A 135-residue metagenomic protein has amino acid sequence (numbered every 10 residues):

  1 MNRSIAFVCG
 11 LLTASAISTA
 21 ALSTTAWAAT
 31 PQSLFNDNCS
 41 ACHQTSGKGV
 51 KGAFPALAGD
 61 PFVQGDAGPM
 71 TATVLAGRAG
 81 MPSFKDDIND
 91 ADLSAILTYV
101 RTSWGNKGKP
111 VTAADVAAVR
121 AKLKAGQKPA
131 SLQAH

Functional and structural regions predicted by a protein language model:
M1-A6: Positively charged n-region of N-terminal signal peptides that target proteins for export
C9-A21: Bacterial N-terminal signal peptides
T19-L34, G49-A53, A130-H135: Electrostatic cytochrome c docking/interface patches
W27-V50, D66-A76: Sequence/structural segment immediately N-terminal to covalent heme-attachment motifs in c-type and related
S40, P55, P82: Cys/His/Pro-rich metal-binding microdomains
A58-G68, A72, S83-L93: Electron-transfer interface patches adjacent to heme c in soluble/periplasmic c-type cytochromes and di-/multiheme
A79: Glycine-centered loop/turn positions within well-structured domains that cap or flank conserved ligand/cofactor-binding
D90-A91, T98-H135: Flexible coil segments in periplasmic/lumen-exposed cytochrome c-class electron-transfer proteins
